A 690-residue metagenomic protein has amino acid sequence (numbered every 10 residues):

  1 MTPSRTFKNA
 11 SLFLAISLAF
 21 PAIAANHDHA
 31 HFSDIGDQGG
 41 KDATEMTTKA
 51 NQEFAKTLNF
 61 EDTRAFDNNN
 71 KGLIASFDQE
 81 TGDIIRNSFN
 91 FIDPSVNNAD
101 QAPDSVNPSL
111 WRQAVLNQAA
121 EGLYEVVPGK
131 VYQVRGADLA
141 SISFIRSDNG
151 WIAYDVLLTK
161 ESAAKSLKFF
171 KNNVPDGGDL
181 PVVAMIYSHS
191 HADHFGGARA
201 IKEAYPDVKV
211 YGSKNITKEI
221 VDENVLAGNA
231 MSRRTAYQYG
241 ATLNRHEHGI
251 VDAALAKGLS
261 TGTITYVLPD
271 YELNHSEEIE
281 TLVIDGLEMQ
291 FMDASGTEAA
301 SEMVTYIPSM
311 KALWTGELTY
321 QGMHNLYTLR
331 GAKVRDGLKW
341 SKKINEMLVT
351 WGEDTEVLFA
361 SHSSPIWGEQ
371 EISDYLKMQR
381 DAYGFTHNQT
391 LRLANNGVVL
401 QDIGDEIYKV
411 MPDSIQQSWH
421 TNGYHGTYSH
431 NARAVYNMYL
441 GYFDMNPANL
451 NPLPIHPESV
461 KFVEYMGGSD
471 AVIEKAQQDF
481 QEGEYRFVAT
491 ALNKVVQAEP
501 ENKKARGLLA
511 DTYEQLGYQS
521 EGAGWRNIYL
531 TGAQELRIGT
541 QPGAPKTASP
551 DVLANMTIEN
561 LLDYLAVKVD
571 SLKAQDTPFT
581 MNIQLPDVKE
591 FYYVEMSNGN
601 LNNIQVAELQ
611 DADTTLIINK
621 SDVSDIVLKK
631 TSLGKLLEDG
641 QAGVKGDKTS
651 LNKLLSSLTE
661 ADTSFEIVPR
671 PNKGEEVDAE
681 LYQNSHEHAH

Functional and structural regions predicted by a protein language model:
M1-A25: Gram-negative bacterial Sec-dependent N-terminal signal peptides
H27, K475-Q478, E484-T490, K494-Q497 (+2 more regions): Feature captures hydrophobic
F32-K41, A312, G322, L338-D402 (+3 more regions): Divalent-metal (often Zn2+) His-rich catalytic cores of metallo-beta-lactamase-fold enzymes
N117-G177, M303-I307, K311-E317: Conserved beta-strand hairpin/beta-sheet module of binuclear metal-dependent hydrolase folds, prominently
V126, K218-A294, K339-L348: Metallo-beta-lactamase
G150, E161-Y211, N274: Active-site metal-binding motif and surrounding structural segment of the metallo-beta-lactamase
Y154-V156, P181-H191, Y211-K214, A294 (+2 more regions): Active-site neighborhood of phospho(di)ester-bond hydrolases with catalytic His/Asp-centered motifs
